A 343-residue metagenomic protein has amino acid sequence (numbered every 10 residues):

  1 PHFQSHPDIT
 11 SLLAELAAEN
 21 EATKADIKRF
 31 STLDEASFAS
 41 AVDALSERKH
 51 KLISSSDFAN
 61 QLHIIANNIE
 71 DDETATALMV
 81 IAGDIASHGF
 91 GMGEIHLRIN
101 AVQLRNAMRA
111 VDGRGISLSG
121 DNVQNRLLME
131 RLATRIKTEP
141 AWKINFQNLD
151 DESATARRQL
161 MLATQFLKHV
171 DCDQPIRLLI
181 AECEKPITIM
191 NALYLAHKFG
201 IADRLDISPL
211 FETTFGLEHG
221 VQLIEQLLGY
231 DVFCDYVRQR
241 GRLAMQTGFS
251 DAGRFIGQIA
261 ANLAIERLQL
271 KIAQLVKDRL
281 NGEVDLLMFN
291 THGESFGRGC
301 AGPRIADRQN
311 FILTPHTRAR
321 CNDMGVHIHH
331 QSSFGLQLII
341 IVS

Functional and structural regions predicted by a protein language model:
P1, M161, K168-D171, K185-D206 (+4 more regions): Internal mixed beta-strand/loop scaffold within catalytic domains of large alpha/beta enzymes
P1-L12, Q274, R279-S343: Structured mid-domain segments that build the active-site/substrate or prosthetic-cofactor binding neighborhood
H2-H169: Extended, charge-enriched "interface" segments that sit outside catalytic cores
Q4-I9, L13-A14, E218-H219, R238 (+1 more regions): Well-ordered mid-protein domain cores that form the structural environment of catalytic cofactors
I69-D72, I176-I180, L210: Short catalytic-loop micro-motif centered on adjacent basic/acidic residues
L78-V80, S87, C172-P175, A202-D206 (+3 more regions): Short, well-ordered loop/turn elements at secondary-structure boundaries
G93-I187, Y194, K198, L217 (+4 more regions): Active-site cores of enzymes that catalyze phosphoryl transfer or operate on phosphate-rich substrates
G220-D235, D307-F311: Helical (often loop-to-helix) elements that flank the catalytic cores of nucleotide-handling enzymes
